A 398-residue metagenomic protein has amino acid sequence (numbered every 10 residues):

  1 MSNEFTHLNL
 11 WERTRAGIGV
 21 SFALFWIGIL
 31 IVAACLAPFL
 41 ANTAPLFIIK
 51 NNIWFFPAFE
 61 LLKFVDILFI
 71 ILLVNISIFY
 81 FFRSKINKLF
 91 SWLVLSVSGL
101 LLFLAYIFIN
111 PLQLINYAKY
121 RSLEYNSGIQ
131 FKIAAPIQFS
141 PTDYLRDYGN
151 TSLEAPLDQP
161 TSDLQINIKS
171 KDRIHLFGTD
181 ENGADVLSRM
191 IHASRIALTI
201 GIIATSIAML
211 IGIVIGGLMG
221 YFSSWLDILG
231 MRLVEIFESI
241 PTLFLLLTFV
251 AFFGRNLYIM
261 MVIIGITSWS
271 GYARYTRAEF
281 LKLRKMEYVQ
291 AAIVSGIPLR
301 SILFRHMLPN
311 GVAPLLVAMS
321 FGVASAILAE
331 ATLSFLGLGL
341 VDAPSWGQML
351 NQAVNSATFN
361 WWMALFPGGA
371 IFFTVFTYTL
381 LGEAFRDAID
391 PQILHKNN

Functional and structural regions predicted by a protein language model:
M1-M209, I213, A353-G368, F372-T377 (+1 more regions): Gly/Trp-centered helix-boundary motif
T179-N398: Alpha-helical transmembrane segments of integral membrane proteins, especially multi-pass inner/plasma-membrane
